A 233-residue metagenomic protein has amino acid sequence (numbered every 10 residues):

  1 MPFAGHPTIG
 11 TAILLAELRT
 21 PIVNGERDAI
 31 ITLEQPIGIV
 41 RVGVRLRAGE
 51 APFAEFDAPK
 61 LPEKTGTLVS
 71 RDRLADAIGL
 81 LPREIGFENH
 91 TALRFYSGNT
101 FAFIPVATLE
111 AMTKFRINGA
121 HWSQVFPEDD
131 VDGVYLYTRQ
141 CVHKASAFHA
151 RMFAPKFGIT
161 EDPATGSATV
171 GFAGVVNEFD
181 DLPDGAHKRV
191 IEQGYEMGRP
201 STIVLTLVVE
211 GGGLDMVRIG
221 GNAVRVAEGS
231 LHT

Functional and structural regions predicted by a protein language model:
M1-A4, T8-T233: Active-site proximal loop and beta-alpha junction motif in alpha/beta enzyme cores
